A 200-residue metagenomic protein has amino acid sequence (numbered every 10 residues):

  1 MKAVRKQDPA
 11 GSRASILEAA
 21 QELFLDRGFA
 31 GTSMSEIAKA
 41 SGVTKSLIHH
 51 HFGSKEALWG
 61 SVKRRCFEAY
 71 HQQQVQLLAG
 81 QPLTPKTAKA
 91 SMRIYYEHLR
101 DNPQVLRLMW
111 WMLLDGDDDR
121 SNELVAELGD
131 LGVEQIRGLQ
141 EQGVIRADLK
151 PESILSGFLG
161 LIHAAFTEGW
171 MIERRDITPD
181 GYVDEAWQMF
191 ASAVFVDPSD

Functional and structural regions predicted by a protein language model:
M1-G11, E18, S199-D200: N-terminal intrinsically disordered/low-complexity leader segments
G11, S15, A19, L23-A57 (+1 more regions): Helix-turn-helix
L17, W59, K63, F67 (+3 more regions): Amphipathic, non-transmembrane alpha-helical scaffold segments
G60-S91, G132, G138: Amphipathic alpha-helical linker/stalk segments
V75-P103, P151-F158, D200: Hydrophobic alpha-helical connector segments
R93-R100, W110-D115, M189-V194: Helix-loop "lid/cap" segments that line or gate small-molecule binding pockets
L106-R107, W111, N122, A126 (+2 more regions): Hydrophobic/aromatic-rich alpha-helical bundle segments in the mid-to-C-terminal region
